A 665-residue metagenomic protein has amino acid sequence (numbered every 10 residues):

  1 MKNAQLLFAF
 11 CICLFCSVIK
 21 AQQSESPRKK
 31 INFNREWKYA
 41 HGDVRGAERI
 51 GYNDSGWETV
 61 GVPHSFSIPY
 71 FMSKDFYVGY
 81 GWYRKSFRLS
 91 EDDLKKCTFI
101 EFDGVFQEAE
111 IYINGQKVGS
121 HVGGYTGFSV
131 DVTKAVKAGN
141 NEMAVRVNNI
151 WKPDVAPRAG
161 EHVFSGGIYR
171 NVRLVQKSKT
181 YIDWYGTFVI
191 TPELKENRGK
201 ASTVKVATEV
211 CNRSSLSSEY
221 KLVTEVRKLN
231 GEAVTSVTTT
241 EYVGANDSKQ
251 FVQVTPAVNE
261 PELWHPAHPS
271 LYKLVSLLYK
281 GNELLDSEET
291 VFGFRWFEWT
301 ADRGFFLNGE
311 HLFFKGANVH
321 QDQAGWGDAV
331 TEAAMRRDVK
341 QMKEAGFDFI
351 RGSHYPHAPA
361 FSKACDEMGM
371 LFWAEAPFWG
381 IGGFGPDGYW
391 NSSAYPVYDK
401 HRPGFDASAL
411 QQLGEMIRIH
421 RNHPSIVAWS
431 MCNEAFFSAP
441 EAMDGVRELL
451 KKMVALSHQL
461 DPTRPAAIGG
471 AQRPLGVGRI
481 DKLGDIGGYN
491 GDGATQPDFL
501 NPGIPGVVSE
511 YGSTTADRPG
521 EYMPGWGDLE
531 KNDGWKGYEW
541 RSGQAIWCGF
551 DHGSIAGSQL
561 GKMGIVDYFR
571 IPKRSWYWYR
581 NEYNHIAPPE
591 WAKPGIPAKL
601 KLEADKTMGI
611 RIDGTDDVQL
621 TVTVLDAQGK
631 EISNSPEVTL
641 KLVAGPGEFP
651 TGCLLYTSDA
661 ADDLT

Functional and structural regions predicted by a protein language model:
Q22-Y70, E142, R146, I150-K152 (+3 more regions): Accessory carbohydrate-binding/adhesion or oligomerization-edge regions at the termini of glycan-active proteins
I31-F33, D43, V78-W184, R213-S214 (+3 more regions): Accessory beta-strand-rich segments of carbohydrate-active enzymes
I50, S218-V223, A267-Y272, D617-V618 (+1 more regions): Short flexible loop/turn segments that cap and initiate beta-strands
T59-F71, I150, E161, N171 (+3 more regions): Extended substrate-binding grooves/exosites of carbohydrate-active enzymes
A201-E241, V618-T621, N634-K641: Beta-strand-rich binding/interaction modules
V206-V210, K601-I610, T615-S633: Beta-strand-rich structural segments
S215-W296: Extended acidic/polar, glycine-enriched regions that form or flank non-catalytic beta-rich accessory modules
Y656-L664: Conserved small/polar residues in nucleotide/adenosyl-binding loops
